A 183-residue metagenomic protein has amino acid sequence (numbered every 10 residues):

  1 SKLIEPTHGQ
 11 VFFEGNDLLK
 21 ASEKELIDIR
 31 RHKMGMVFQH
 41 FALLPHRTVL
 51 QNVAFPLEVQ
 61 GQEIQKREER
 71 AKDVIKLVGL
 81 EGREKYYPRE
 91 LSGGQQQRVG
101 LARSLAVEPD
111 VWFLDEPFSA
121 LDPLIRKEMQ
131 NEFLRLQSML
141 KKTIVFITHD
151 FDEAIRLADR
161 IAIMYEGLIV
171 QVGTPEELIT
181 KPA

Functional and structural regions predicted by a protein language model:
E14-D17, E58, E63-R83, R135: Conserved ABC ATPase "signature" region
L18-G35, I64-Q65, L178-P182: ABC ATPase NBD coupling module
R47-F55: Short coil-to-helix segment of the ABC ATPase nucleotide-binding domain corresponding to the Q-loop/switch region
Y87-Q97: Conserved ABC ATPase signature
A106-D110: A short, proline-enriched helix->beta-strand linker immediately N-terminal to the Walker B motif in ABC-type P-loop
W112-E116: Catalytic Walker B motif of ABC-type/P-loop ATPase nucleotide-binding domains
V172-G173, K181: ABC ATPase "signature
